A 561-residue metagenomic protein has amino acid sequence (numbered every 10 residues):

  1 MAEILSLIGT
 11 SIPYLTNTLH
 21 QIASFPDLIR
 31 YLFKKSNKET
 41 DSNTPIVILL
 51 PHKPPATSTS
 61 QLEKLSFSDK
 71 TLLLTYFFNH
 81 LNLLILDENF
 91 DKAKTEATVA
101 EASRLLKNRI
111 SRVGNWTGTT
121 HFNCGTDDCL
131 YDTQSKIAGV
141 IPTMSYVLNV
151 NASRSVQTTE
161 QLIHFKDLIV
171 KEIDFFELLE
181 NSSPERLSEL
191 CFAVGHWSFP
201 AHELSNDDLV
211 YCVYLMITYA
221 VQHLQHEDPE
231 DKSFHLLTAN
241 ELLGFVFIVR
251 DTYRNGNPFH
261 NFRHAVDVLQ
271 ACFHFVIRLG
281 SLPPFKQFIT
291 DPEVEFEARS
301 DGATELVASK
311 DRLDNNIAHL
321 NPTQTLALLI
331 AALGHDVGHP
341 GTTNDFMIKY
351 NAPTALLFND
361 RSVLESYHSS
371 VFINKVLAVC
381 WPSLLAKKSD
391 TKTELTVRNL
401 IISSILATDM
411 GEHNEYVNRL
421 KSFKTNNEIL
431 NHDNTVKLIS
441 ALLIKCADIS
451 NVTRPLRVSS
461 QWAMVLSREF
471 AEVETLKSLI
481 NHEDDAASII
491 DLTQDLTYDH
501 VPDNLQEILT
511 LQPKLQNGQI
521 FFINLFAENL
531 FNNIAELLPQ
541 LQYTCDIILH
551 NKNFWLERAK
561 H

Functional and structural regions predicted by a protein language model:
M1-L7: Short hydrophobic beta-strand segments
S6, L19, L28, L32 (+9 more regions): Structural signal for hydrophobic/aromatic residues that build the beta-strand cores of folded beta-sheet domains
P13-N17, I22-F285, I289-T290, E295-A298 (+1 more regions): Non-catalytic interface/linker regions that flank or bridge core catalytic/transmembrane domains
T143-D208, L215, Y219-H223, R278-S281 (+2 more regions): Divalent metal-dependent phosphate-bond-processing catalytic cores, especially two-metal-ion Mg2+/Mn2+ enzymes that act
H235-T238, P258-D267, E297-D301, V337 (+3 more regions): All-alpha helical catalytic cores of prenyl diphosphate-utilizing isoprenoid enzymes
I289-D311, S488, L492: Eukaryotic serine/proline-rich intrinsically disordered regulatory segments
